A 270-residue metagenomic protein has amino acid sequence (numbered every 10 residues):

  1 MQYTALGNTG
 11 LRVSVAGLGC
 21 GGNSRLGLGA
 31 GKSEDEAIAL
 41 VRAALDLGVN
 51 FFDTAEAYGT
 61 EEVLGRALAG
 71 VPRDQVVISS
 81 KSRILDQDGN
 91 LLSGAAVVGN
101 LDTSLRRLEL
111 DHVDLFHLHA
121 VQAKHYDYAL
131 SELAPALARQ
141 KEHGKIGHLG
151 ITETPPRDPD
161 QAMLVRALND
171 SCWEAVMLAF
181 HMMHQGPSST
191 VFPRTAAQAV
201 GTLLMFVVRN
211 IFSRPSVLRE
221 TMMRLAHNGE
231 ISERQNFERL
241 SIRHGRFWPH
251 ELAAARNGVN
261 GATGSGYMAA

Functional and structural regions predicted by a protein language model:
M1-V76, A136: N-terminal binding-site loop/beta-alpha segment at the start of enzyme catalytic domains that lines or forms
Y3, V121-A270: Beta/alpha (TIM)-barrel catalytic core signal, keyed to glycine-rich beta->alpha loops juxtaposed to Asp/Glu that bind
A5, V13-G17, N50-F51, Q75-S79 (+4 more regions): Structural preference for beta-strand elements that scaffold enzyme active sites
G7-R12, G65-V77, L105-D111, P135-E142 (+2 more regions): Acidic (Asp/Glu)-rich catalytic clusters
G21, A57-T60, L118-V121, T154 (+1 more regions): Flexible loop residues that form catalytic and substrate-binding hotspots at small-molecule/glycan-binding clefts
G22-D35, S82-V98, A120-D127, T152-D158: Active-site mouth loops of central-metabolism enzymes
A30-A44, L92-E109, R157-A167: Short, acidic/polar
L105-K124: Active-site groove signature of glycoside hydrolases
